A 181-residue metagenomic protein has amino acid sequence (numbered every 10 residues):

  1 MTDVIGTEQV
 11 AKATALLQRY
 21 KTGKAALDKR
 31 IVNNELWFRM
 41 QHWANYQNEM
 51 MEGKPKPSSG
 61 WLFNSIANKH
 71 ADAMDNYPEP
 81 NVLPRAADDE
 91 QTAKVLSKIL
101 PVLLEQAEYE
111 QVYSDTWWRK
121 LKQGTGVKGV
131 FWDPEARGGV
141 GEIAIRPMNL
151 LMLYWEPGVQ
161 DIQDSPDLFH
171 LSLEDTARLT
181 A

Functional and structural regions predicted by a protein language model:
M1-A181: Extended, helix-rich architectural segments
